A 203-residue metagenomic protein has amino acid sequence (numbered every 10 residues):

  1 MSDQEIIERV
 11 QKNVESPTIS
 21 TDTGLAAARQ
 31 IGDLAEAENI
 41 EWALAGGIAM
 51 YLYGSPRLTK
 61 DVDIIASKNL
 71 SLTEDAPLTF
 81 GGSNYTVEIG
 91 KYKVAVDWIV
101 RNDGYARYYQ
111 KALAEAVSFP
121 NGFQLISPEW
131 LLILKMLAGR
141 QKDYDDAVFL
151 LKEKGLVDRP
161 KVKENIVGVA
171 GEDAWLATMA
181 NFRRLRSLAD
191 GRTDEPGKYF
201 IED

Functional and structural regions predicted by a protein language model:
M1-D203: Compositionally biased terminal segments of proteins
